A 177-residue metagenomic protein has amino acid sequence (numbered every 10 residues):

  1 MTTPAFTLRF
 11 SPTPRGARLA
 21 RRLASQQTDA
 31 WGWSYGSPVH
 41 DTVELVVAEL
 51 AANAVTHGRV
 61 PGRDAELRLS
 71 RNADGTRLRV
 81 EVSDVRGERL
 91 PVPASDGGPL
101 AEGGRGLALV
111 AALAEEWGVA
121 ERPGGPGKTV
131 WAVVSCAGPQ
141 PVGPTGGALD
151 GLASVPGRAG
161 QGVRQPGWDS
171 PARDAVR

Functional and structural regions predicted by a protein language model:
M1-S11, V55-R177: Conserved beta-strand-loop-beta-strand hairpin that lines the nucleotide-binding pocket of ATP/GTP-utilizing enzymes
Q26-A48: Conserved short strand/loop->alpha-helix "switch" segment adjacent to the catalytic nucleotide/phosphoryl-transfer site
A52: Short alpha-helix lining the ATP-binding pocket of the histidine-kinase-like ATPase
